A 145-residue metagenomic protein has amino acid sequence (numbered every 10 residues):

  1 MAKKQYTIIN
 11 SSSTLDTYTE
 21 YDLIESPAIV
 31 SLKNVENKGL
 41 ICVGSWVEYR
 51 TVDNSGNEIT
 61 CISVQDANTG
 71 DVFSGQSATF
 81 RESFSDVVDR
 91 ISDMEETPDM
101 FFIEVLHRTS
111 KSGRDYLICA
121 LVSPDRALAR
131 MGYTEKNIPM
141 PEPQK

Functional and structural regions predicted by a protein language model:
M1, Q144-K145: Short intrinsically disordered terminal tails
M1-T69, S112, P124-R126: OB-fold ssDNA-binding interfaces and closely related basic DNA-contact patches used across DNA replication/repair
L40-V43, I62-V64, P98-V105, I118-L121: Hydrophobic beta-strand residues in large extracellular and virion-surface proteins
A67-T79: Short, basic/aromatic beta-hairpin or loop at an interaction surface
S77-E82, E135-N137: A short, sequence-level motif marking secondary-structure junctions
E82-I103: Short nucleic-acid-contacting surface segments enriched for D/E, G, S/T with interspersed K/R
E104-P143: OB-fold/S1-family single-stranded nucleic acid-binding modules
